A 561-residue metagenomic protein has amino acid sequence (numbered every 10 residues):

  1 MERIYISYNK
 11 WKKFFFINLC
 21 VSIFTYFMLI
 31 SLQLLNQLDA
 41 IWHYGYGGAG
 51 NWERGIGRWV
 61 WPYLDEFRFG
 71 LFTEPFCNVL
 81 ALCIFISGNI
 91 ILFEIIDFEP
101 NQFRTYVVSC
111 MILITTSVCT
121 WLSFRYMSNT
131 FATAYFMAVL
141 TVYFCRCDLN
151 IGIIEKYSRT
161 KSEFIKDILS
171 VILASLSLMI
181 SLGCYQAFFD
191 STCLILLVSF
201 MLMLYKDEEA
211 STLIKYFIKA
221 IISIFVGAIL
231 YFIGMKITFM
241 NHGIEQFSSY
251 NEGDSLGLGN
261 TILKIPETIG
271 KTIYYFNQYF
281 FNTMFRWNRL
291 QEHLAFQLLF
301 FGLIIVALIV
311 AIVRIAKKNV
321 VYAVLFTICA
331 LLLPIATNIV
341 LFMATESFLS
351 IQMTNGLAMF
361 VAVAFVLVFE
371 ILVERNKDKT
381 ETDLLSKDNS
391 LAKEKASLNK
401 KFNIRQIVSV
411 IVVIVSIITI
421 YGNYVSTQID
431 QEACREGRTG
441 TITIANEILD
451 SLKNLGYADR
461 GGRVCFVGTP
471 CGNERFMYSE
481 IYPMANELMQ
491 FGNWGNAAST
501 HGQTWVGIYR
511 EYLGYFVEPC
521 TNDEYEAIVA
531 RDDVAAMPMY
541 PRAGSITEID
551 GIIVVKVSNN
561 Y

Functional and structural regions predicted by a protein language model:
R54, R58, I84, F103-L149 (+3 more regions): Membrane-interface micro-motifs in multi-pass membrane enzymes
V79-Y106, L140-F144, V313: Transmembrane-helix motifs of polytopic, lipid-linked glycan transferases
C145-M179, E208-I218: Short hydrophobic alpha-helices at membrane interfaces in multi-pass membrane enzymes
D167-Q186, S191, L196-L197: Membrane-interface alpha helices of multi-pass inner-membrane proteins
D167-V171, F300, L372-V425: Signature aromatic-anchored transmembrane alpha helix within multi-pass, membrane-resident enzymes that catalyze glycan
S191-F225: Perimembrane helix-loop-helix junctions
V415-P483: Membrane-embedded, lumen/periplasm-facing catalytic core of multi-pass transferases that use lipid-linked donors
N454-Y561: Extracytosolic and intramembrane catalytic regions of membrane-associated proteins in envelope/secretory systems
